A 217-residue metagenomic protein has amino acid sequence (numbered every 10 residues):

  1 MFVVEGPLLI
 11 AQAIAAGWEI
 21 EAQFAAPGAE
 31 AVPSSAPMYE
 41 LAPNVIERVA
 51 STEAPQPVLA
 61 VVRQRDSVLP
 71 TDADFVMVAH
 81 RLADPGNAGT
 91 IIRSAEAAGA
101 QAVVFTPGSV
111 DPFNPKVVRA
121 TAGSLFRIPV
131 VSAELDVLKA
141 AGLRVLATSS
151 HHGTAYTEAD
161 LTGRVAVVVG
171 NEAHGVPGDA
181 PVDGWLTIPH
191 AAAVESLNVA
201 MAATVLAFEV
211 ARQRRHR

Functional and structural regions predicted by a protein language model:
M1-E53: N-terminal positively charged helical leader segments and presequences
F2-V4, E21-P27, M38, V61-V62 (+3 more regions): Short, hydrophobic beta-strand segments that form beta-sheet elements in well-ordered domains
G6, A83-I91, S196-A202: Amphipathic alpha-helical repeat scaffolds
P7, A25-A31, L135, S150-H152 (+1 more regions): Short, polar loop motifs at secondary-structure junctions
P33-N44, D74, R144, A159-A166 (+1 more regions): Active-site regions of enzymes building and remodeling cell-envelope glycoconjugates
A60, E96-A98, S109-F126, G178-R217: Structured adenosyl-cofactor binding patch, chiefly the S-adenosyl-L-methionine
R63-G153: RNA substrate-binding interface of SAM-dependent RNA methyltransferases
A147-N198: Active-site/ligand-binding-proximal alpha/beta "capping" segment
